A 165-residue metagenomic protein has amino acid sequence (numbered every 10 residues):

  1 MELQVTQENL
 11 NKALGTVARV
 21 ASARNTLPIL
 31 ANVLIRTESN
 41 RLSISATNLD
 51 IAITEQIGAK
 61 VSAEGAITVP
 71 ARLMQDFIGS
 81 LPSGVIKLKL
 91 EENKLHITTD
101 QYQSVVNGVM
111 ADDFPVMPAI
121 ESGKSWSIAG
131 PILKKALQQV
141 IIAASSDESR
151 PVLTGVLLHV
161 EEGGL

Functional and structural regions predicted by a protein language model:
M1-L165: Structural preference for solvent-exposed beta-strand-turn elements and adjacent flexible terminal/loop segments within
